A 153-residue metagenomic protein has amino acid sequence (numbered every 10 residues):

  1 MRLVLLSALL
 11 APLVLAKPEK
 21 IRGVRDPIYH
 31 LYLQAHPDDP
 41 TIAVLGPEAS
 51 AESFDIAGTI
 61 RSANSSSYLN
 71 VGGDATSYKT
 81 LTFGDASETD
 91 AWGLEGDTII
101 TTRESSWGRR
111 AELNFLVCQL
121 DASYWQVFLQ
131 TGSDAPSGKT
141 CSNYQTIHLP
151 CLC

Functional and structural regions predicted by a protein language model:
M1-K20: Fungal secretory targeting signals
M1-V4, E52, L81, Q126: Short non-domain terminal segments
A8, G46-E48, D134: Intrinsically disordered, low-complexity boundary segments flanking structured domains
V14-A86: N-terminal extracellular "head" region immediately following the signal peptide in secreted fungal cell-surface proteins
K17-T41, S87-C153: Extracellular glycan/ECM-engagement signal in secreted proteins
